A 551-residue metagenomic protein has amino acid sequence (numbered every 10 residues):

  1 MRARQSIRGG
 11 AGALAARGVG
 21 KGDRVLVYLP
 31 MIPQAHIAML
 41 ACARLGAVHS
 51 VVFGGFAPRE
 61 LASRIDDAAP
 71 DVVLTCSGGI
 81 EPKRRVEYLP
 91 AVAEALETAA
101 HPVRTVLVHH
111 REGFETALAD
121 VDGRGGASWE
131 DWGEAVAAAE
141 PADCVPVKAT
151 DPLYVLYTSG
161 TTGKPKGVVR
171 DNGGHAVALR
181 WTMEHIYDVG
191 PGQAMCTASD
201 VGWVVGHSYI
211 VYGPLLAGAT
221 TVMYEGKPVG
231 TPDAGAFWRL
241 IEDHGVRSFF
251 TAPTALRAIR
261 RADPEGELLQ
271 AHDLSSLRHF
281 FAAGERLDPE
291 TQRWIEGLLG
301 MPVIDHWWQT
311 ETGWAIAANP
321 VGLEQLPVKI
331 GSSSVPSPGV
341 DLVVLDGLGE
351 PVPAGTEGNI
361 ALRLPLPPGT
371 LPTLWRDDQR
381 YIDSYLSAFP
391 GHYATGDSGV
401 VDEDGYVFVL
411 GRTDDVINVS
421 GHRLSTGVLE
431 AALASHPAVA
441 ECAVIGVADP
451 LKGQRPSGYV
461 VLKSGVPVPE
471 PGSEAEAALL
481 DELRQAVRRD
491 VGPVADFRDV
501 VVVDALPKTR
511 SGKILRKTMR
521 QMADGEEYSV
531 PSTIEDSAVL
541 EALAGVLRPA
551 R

Functional and structural regions predicted by a protein language model:
A13-A62, A194-V201: Conserved AMP-binding/adenylate-forming
V27, V52-G78, V92, E242 (+8 more regions): AMP-binding/adenylate-forming catalytic core of the ANL superfamily
R44-E134, P253: Structural core segment of the AMP-binding/adenylate-forming
V106-R111, G123-Y157, K164, G174-L179 (+2 more regions): Conserved pre-ATP/AMP-binding loop-to-beta segment of ANL
A176-A194, V204-R247, R261-D263, E267: Conserved AMP-binding/adenylation subdomain of ANL enzymes
A219, R247-F250, R260-P327, D341 (+1 more regions): Gly/Ser/Thr-rich phosphate-binding loop
V335-G339, E350-Y385, L424, E527-Y528: Conserved ATP/PPi-binding loop(s) of AMP-dependent carboxylate-activating enzymes
L348-G349, L451, F497, V503-A523: Flexible lysine-rich "adenylation lid" loop at the C-terminal edge of ANL adenylation domains
